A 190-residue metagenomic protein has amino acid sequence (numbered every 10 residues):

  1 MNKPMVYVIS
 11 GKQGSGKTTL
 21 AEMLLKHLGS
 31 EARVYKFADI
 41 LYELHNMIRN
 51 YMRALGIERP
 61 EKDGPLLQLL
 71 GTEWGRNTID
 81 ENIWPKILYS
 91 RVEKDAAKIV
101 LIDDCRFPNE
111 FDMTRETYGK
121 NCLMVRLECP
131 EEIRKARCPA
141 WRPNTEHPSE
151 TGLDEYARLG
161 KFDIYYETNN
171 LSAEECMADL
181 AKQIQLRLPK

Functional and structural regions predicted by a protein language model:
N2-Y7: Extreme N-terminal starter segment of soluble prokaryotic enzymes
S10: Residues at the beta-strand->loop junction immediately N-terminal to the Walker
Q13, N82, I87, L123-K190: Small-molecule kinase domains that catalyze NTP-dependent phosphoryl transfer to phosphate-bearing small molecules
K17: Conserved lysine of the Walker
L20: Hydrophobic positions on the alpha1 helix immediately C-terminal to the Walker A/P-loop
K26-V34: Post-Walker A helix-loop "phosphate-sensing" segment adjacent to the P-loop in P-loop NTPases
K36-V100, R106: ATP-dependent small-molecule kinase phosphotransfer cores that center on conserved nucleotide phosphate-binding segments
I87-W141: ATP-dependent NMP and nucleoside kinases share a basic, alpha-helical "lid"
